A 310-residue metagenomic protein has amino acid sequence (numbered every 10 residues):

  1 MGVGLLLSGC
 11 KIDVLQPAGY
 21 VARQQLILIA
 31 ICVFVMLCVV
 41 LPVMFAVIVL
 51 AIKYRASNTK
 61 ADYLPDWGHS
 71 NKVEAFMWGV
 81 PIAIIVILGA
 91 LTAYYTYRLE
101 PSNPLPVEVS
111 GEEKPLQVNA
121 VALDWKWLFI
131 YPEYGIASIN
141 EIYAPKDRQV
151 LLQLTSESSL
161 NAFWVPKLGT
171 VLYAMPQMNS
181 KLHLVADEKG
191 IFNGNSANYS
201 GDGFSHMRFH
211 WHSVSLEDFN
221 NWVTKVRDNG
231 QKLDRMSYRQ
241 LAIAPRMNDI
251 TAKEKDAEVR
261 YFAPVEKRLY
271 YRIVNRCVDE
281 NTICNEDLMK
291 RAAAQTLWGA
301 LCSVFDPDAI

Functional and structural regions predicted by a protein language model:
M1-V43, L50: Hydrophobic alpha-helical segments
K11-L28, I52-I310: Non-transmembrane, membrane-proximal soluble domains of secreted or membrane proteins
